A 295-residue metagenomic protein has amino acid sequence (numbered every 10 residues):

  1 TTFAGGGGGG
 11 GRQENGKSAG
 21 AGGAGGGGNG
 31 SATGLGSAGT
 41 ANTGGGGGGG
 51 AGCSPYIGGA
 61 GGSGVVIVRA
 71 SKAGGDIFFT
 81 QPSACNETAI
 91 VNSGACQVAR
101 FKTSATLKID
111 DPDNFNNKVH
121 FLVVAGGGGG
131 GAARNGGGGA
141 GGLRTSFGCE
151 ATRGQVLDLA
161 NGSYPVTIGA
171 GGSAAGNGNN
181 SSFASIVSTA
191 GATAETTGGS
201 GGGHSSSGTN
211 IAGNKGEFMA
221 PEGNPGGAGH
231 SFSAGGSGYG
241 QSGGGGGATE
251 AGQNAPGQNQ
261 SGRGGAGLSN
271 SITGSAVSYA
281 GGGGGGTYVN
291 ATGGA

Functional and structural regions predicted by a protein language model:
T1-A295: Low-complexity, glycine/proline-biased repetitive segments and flexible coils/loops
